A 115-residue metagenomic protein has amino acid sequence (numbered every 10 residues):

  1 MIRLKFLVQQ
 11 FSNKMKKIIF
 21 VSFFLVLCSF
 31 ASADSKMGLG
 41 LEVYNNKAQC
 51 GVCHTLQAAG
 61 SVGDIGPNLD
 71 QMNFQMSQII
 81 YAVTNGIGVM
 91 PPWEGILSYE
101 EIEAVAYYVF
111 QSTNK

Functional and structural regions predicted by a protein language model:
M1-G38, A82-V83, I96, Y108-K115: Post-cleavage N-terminal segment of exported redox proteins
M1-L7, N45-C50, L69-D70: Disordered, low-complexity tails and leader-like regions
I18, V52-T55, Q75, G95: Hydrophobic alpha-helical segments and their boundary regions
F23, A33, G51, F74-S77: Amphipathic, positively biased hydrophobic alpha-helical segments used for protein targeting and membrane insertion
S35-L56, N85: Sequence/structural segment immediately N-terminal to covalent heme-attachment motifs in c-type and related
A59-G60: Short, non-ligating residues that shape and space the ligands of small metal-coordination modules and catalytic
G63-K115: Extracytoplasmic electron-transfer domains, predominantly the class I c-type cytochrome c fold
